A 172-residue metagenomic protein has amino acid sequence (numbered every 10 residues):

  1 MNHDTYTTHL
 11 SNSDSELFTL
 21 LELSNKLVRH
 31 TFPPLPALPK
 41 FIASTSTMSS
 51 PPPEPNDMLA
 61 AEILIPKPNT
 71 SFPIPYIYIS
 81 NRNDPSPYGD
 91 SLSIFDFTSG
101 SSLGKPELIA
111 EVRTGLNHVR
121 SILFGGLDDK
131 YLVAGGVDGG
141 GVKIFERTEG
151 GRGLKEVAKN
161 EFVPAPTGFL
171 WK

Functional and structural regions predicted by a protein language model:
M1-N2, P53-P55, E111-L116, K159-F162: Surface loop/turn motifs at the tips and blade-to-blade linkers of beta-strand repeat domains
M1-V28: Loop-centered beta-sheet repeat module
H3-H9, M58-E62, N117-L123, P164-K172: Repeated scaffold domains used in trafficking and secretory/extracellular systems, primarily beta-propellers
S13, E22-L23, F32, P68 (+3 more regions): Short loop/turn segments immediately following the C-termini of beta-strands
N25-T31, I74, P87-I94, G140-E146: Structural motif
R29-I42, I94-G104, F145-K155: Short loop/turn segments immediately following beta-strands, especially the blade-tip and inter-blade linker loops
D57-G136: Loop/turn-rich, solvent-exposed surfaces of beta-rich toroidal or solenoidal domains
G135-K172: Blade-level signature of beta-propeller repeat domains, shared across WD40, Kelch, NHL, RCC1 and BNR/Asp-box propellers
